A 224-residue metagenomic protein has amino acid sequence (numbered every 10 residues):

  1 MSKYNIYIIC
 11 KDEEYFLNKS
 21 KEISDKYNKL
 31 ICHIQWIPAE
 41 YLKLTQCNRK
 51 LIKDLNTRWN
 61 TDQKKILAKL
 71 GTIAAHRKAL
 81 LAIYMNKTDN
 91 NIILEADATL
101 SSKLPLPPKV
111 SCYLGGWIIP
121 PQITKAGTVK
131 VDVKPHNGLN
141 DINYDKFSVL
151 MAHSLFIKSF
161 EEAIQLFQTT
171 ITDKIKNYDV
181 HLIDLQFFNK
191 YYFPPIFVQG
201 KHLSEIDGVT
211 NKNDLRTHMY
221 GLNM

Functional and structural regions predicted by a protein language model:
M1-L94, A98-M224: An acidic/histidine-cluster motif and surrounding catalytic segment that typifies divalent-metal-assisted enzyme active
